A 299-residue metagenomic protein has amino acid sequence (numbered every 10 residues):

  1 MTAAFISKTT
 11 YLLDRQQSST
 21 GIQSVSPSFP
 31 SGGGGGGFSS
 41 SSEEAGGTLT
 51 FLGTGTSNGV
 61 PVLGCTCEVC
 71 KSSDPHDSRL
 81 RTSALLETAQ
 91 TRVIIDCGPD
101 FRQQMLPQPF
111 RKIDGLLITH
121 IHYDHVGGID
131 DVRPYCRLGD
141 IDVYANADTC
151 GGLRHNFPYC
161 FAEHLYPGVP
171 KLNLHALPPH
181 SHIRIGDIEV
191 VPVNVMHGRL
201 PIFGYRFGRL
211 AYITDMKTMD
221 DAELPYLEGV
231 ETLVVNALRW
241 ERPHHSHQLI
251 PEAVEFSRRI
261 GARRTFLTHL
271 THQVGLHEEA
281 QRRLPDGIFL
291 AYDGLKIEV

Functional and structural regions predicted by a protein language model:
T2-P30, G37-I213, A222, E279-V299: Binuclear metal-dependent hydrolase catalytic cores
P30-G33, E228: A generic alpha-helix propensity feature with a strong bias for hydrophobic helices
T218-V299: Cap/insert and terminal regions of metallo-dependent hydrolase folds
